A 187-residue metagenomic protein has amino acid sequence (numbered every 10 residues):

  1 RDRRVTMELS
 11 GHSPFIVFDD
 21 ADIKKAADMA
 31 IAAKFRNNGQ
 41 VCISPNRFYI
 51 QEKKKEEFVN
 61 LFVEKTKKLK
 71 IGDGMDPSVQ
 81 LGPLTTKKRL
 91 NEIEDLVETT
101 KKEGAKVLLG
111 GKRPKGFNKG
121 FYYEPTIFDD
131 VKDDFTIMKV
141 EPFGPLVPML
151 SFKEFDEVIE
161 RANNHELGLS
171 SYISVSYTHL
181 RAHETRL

Functional and structural regions predicted by a protein language model:
R1-K132, F155: ALDH superfamily catalytic-core signature
Q51, P145, Y177: Short, conserved phosphate/pyrophosphate- and ester-handling motifs at nucleotide-, phospho-/glycolipid
E103-L109, L167-S174: Bilobed periplasmic-binding protein-like "clamshell/Venus-flytrap" ligand-binding domains
G120-Y123, V140-L146, H165-L169: Conserved glycine-rich beta-strand-loop-beta hairpin in the small C-terminal domain of fold type I
L150-K153: Short acidic-hydrophobic, aromatic-tinged amphipathic segments that line or gate anion-handling sites
T178-L187: Conserved small/polar residues in nucleotide/adenosyl-binding loops
